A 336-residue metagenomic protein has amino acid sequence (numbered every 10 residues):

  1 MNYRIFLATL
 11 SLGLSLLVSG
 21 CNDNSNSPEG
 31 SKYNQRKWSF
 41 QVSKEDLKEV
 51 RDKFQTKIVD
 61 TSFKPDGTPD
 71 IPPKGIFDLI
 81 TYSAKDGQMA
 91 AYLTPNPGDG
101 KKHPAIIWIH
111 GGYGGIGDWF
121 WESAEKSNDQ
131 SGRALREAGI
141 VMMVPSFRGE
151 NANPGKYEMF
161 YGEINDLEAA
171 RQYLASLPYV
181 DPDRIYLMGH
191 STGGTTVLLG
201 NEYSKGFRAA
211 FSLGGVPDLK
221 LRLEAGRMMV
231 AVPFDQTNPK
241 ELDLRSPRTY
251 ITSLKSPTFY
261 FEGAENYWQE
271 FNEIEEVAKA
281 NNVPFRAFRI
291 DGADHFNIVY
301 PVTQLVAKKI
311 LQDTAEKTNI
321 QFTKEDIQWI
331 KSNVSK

Functional and structural regions predicted by a protein language model:
V50-K101: N-terminal cap/lid segment of alpha/beta-hydrolase-fold proteins
D99-H103, W108-G155: Short substrate-entry loop that stabilizes the transition state in hydrolases
W119-F120, G215-Y250, S256: Mobile cap/lid helix-loop segments that gate and shape the active-site cleft of serine hydrolases
E158-P178: Alpha/beta-hydrolase active-site loop
Y179-S191: Alpha/beta-hydrolase fold nucleophile elbow
G194-K205: Short glycine-enriched nucleophile-adjacent loop and the immediately C-terminal alpha-helix near the catalytic center
L254, Y260-E262: Short beta-strand/loop motif that positions the catalytic acidic residue of the alpha/beta-hydrolase fold
P284-K336: C-terminal catalytic histidine-bearing segment of alpha/beta-hydrolase fold enzymes
